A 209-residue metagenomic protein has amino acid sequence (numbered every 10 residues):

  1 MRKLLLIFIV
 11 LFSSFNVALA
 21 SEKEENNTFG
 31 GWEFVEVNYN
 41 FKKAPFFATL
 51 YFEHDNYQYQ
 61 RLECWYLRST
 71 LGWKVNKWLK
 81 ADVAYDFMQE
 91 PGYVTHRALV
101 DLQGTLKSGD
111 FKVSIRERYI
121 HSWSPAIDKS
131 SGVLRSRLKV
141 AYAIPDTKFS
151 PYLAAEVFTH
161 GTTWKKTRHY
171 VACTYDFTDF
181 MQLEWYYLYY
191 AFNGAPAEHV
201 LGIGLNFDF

Functional and structural regions predicted by a protein language model:
M1-N26, F209: Cleavable N-terminal export/targeting peptides
S21-K74, K80-D82: Start-of-domain marker
E22-G31, D55-C64, M88-T95, W123-G132 (+2 more regions): Solvent-exposed loop/turn segments connecting transmembrane beta-strands in outer-membrane beta-barrel proteins
G31-V35, L50, W65-S69, H96-V100 (+3 more regions): Hydrophobic, lipid-facing positions within transmembrane beta-strands of outer-membrane proteins
Y39-F41, W73, G104-L106, Y142-I144 (+2 more regions): Residue-level signature of outer-membrane beta-barrel architecture
K43-T49, K77-V83, G109-V113, D146-P151 (+1 more regions): Repeated loop/turn-to-beta-strand initiation elements of outer-membrane beta-barrel proteins
L50-H54, V83-F87, I115-H121, L153-V157 (+1 more regions): Transmembrane beta-barrel strands of outer-membrane/channel proteins
L102, Y175, A197-F209: Outer-membrane beta-barrel "beta-signal"
